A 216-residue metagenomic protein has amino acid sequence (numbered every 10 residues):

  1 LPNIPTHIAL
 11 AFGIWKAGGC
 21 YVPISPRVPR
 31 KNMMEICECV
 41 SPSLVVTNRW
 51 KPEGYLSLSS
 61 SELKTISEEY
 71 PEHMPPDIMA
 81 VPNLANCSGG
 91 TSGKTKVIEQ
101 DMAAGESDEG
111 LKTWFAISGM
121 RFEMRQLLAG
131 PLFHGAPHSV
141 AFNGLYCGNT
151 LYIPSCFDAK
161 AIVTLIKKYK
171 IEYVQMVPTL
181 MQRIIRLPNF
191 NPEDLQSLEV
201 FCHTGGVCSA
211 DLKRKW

Functional and structural regions predicted by a protein language model:
L1, V22-E35, N149-Y169, L180: ATP-dependent adenylate-forming carboxylate-activation enzymes
L1-R27: Conserved AMP-binding/adenylate-forming
P2, W50-E53, I171-K215: Adenylate-forming
I14, C87-T91, Q126, L132 (+4 more regions): Conserved S/T- and glycine-rich ATP-binding loop of Class I adenylate-forming
M34, S61-P82, D108: Flexible, low-complexity linker/hinge segments
N83-E109: Conserved AMP-binding A3 loop
D108-R125, F133-Y173, L187: Conserved AMP-binding/adenylation subdomain of ANL enzymes
